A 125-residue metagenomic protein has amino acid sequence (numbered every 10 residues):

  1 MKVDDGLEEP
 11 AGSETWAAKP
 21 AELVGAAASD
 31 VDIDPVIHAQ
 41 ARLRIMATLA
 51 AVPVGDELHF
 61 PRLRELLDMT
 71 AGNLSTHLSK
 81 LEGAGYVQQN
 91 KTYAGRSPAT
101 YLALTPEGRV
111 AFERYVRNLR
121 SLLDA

Functional and structural regions predicted by a protein language model:
M1-D30, A47-A50, V110-A125: Amphipathic alpha-helical dimerization/coiled-coil segments that flank or bridge DNA-binding/regulatory modules
S29-T70: N-terminal helix-turn-helix DNA-binding core of bacterial DNA-binding proteins
Q40-L43, A84, A99: Structural motif
F60-T92, R96-S97: Canonical helix-turn-helix DNA-binding module
K91, P98-Y101, N118-A125: A hydrophobic alpha-helix/topogenic segment detector that preferentially activates on transmembrane helices
A94-E113: Basic, amphipathic "hinge/linker" alpha-helix immediately C-terminal to the N-terminal HTH DNA-binding motif
